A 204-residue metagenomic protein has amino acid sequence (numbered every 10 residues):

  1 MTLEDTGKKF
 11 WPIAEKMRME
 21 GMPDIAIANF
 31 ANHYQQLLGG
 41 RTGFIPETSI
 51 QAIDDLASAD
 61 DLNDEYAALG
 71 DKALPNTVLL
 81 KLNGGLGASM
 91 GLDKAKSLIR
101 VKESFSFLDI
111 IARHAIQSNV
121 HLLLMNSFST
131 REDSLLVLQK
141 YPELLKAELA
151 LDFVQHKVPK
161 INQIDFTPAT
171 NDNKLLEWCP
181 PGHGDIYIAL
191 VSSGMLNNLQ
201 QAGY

Functional and structural regions predicted by a protein language model:
M1-L69: Low-complexity, highly charged intrinsically disordered N-terminal segments that act as targeting/localization
L56-V78, S89-Y204: Domain-scale recognition of functional cores that engage charged ligands
L79-N83: Beta-strand elements within well-structured catalytic alpha/beta cores of enzymes that handle phosphate/sulfate esters
L86: Conserved SAM/SAH-binding loop
